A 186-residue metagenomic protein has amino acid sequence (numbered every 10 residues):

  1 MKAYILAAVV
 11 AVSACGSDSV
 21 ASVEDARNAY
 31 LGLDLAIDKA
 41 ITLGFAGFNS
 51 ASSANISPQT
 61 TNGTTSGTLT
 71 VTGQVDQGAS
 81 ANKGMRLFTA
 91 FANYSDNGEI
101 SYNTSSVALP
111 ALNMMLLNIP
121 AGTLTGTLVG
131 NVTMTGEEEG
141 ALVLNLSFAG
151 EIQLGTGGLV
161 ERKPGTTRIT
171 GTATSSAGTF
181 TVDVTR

Functional and structural regions predicted by a protein language model:
M1-A7: Sec-dependent signal peptide recognition, specifically the positively charged N-region followed immediately by
A11-A14: C-terminal motif of bacterial Sec signal peptides marking the signal peptidase cleavage site
S17-R186: Low-complexity, intrinsically disordered segments exposed to solvent
